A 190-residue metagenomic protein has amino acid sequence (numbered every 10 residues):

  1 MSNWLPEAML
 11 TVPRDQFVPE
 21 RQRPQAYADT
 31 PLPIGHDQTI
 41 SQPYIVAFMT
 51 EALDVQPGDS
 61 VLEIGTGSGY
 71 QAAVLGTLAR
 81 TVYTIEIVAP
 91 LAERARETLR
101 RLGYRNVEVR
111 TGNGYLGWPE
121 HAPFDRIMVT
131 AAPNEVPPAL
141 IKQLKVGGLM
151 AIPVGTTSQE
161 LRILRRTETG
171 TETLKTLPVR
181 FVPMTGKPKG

Functional and structural regions predicted by a protein language model:
M1-R21, G155: N-terminal auxiliary segments of SAM/dcSAM-dependent transferases
R14-F17, L149, F181: Generic structural signal for secondary-structure transition and capping sites
F17-V18, Y27, L32-I34, W118 (+1 more regions): Short clusters of hydrophobic/aromatic residues that line enzyme substrate/ligand-binding pockets
Q22, A26-T30, I40-D59: Conserved alpha-helix/loop element of class I SAM-dependent methyltransferases that forms part of the SAM/SAH-binding
D54-E172: Conserved nucleotide-cofactor-binding alpha/beta core module
R162-E168, E172-G190: Substrate-binding/catalytic lobe of Class I Rossmann-like enzymes that use SAM or dcSAM, i.e., the mid-to-C-terminal
